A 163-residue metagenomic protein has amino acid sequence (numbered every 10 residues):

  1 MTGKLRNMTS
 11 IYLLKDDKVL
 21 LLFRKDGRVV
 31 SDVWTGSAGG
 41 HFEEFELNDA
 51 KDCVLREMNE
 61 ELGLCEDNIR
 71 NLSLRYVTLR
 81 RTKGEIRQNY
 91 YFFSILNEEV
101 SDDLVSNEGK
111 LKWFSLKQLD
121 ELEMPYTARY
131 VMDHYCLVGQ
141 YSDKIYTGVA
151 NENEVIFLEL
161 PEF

Functional and structural regions predicted by a protein language model:
M1-L21, H41-E43: Conserved N-terminal beta-strand and adjoining loop/helix that marks the start of the Nudix/MutT-like hydrolase domain
N7, K15-D17, V77-D102, K112 (+2 more regions): Active-site-adjacent beta-strand/loop module that shapes the phosphate/pyrophosphate-binding cleft
K18-N59, V155-F163: Conserved Nudix-box catalytic region and its N-terminal flanking loop in Nudix hydrolases and closely related
R24-R28, T78, E108-L111: Short, solvent-exposed aromatic-acidic interface loops
C65-R75: A short coil-to-beta-strand element that immediately follows conserved catalytic motifs
D102-H134, I156-P161: NUDIX/MutT-family hydrolases
C136-F163: Charged phosphate-binding loop/patch that engages nucleotide di/tri-phosphates or the phosphate backbone of nucleic
